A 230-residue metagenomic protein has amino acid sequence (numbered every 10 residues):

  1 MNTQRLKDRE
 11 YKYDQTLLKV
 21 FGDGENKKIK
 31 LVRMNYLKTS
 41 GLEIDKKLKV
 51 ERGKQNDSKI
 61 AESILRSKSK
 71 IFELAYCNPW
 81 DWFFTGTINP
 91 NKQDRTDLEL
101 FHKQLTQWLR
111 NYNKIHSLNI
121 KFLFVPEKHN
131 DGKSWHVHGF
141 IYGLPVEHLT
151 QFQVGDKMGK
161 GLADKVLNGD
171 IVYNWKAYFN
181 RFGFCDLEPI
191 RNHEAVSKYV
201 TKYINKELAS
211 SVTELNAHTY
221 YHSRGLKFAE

Functional and structural regions predicted by a protein language model:
M1-K133, L144-E230: Right-hand nucleic-acid polymerase module
W135-V137: Change "...and in nucleic-acid phosphodiester-cleaving endonucleases..." to "...and in nucleic-acid processing enzymes
G139-I141: Long, low-complexity, serine/threonine/proline-rich intrinsically disordered regulatory regions in eukaryotic signaling
